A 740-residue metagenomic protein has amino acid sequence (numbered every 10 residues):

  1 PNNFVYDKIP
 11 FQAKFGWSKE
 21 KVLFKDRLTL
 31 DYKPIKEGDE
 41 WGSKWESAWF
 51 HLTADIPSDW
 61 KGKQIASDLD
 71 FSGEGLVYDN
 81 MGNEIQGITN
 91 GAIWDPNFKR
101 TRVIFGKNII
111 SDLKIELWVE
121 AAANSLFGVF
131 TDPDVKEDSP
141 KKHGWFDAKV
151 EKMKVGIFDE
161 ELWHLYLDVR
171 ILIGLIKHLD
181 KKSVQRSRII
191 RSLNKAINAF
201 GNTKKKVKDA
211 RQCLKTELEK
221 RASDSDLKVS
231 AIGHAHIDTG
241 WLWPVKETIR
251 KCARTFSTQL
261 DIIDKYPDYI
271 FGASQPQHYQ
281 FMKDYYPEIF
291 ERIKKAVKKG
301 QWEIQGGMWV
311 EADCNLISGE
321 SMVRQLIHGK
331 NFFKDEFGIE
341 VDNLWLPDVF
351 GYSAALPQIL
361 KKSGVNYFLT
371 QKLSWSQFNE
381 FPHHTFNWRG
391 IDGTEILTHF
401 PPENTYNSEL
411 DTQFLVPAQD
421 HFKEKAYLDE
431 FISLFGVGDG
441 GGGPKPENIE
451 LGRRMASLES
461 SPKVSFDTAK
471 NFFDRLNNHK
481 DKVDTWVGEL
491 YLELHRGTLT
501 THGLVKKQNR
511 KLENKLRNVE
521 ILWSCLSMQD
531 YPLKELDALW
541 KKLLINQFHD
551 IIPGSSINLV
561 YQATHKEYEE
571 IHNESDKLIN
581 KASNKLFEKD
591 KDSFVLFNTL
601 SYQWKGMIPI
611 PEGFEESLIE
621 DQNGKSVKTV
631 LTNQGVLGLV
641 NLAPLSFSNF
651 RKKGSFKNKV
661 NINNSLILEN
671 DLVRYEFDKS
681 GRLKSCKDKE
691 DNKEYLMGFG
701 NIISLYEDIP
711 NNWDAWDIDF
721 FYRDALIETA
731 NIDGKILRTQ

Functional and structural regions predicted by a protein language model:
P1-K33: Accessory carbohydrate-binding/adhesion or oligomerization-edge regions at the termini of glycan-active proteins
G38-S58: Short beta-strands within extracellular/lumenal beta-sheet-rich domains
K61-Y78, L117: Aromatic-lined ligand-binding clefts that engage carbohydrates, nucleic acids, or primary amines
L76-P133: Beta-strand-rich ligand-recognition modules
N108-D209, D224, K228, H236-I237 (+3 more regions): Active-site and substrate-binding clefts of carbohydrate-active enzymes
L214-A231, K251-Y266, F281-D342, Y352-K362 (+2 more regions): Catalytic alpha-helical scaffold of carbohydrate-active enzymes acting on polysaccharides/glycoconjugates
C314-D335, P402-K423, E728: Alpha-helical scaffold elements lining the catalytic groove of polysaccharide deacetylases
L533-D537, I545-Q740: Catalytic and substrate-binding regions of extracellular carbohydrate-active enzymes, especially polysaccharide lyases
